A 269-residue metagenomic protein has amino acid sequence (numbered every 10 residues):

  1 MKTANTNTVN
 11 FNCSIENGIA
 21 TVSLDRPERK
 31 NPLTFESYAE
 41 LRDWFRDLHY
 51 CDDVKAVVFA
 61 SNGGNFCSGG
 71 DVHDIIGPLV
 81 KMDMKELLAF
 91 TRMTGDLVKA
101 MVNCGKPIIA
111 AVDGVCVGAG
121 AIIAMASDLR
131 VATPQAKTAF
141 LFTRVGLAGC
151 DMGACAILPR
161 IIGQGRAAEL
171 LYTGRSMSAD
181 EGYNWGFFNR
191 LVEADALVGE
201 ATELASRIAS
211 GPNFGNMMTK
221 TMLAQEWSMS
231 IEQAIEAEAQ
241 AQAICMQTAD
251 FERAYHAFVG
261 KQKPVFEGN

Functional and structural regions predicted by a protein language model:
M1-N62, K99: Conserved CoA-thioester-binding segment of acyl-CoA-metabolizing enzymes
M1-V9, H256-N269: Terminal low-complexity tails and localization/encapsulation signals of metabolic enzymes
S61-K99, C116, G146-L147, S230: Glycine- (often His-adjacent) and acidic-residue-rich active-site loop that binds/positions the CoA thioester
L97-M101, A111, V117-L171, W185 (+2 more regions): CoA-thioester-processing core
G114, L129, E169, T173-R175 (+3 more regions): Well-ordered beta-strand positions
V131-A136, F188-E236, A243-I244, V265-N269: C-terminal long alpha-helix characteristic of the crotonase
